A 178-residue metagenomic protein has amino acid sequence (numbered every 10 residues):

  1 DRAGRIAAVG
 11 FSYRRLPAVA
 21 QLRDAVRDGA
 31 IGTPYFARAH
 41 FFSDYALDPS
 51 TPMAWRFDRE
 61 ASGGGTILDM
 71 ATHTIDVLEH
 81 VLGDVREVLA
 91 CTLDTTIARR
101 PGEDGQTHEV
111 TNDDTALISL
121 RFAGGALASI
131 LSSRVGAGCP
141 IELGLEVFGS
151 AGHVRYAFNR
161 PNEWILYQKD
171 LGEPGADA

Functional and structural regions predicted by a protein language model:
R2, A157, L171-G172: C-terminal helix-rich "cap/oligomerization" subdomain common to oxidoreductases
A3-R5, A126-L127: A short helix->loop->beta-strand "cap" motif at the edges of active sites that frequently abuts
R5-A8, Y13-E109: Predominantly a Rossmann-like dinucleotide-binding segment in NAD(P)-dependent oxidoreductases
D48-T51, C139, E173: Intrinsic-disorder/low-complexity coil detector
D76-Q168: Contiguous beta-strand/loop segments that form the cofactor/metal-binding neighborhood of enzyme cores
P174-A178: Glycine-rich phosphate/pyrophosphate-binding loop and adjacent beta-alpha nucleotide/cofactor-binding cores
